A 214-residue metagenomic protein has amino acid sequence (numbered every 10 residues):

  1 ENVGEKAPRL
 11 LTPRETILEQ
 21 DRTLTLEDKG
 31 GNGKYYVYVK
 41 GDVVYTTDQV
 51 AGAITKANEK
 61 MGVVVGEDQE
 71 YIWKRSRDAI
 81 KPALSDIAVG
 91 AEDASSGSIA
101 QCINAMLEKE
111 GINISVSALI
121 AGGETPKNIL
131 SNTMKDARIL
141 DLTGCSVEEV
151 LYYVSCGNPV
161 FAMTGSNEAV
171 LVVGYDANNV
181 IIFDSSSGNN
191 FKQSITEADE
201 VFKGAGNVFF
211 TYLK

Functional and structural regions predicted by a protein language model:
N2-E5, Y38-G41, V65-Y71, T164-E168 (+1 more regions): Short, flexible beta-strand-to-coil junctions
N2-T23: A compositional/sequence signature of small-hydrophobic, Ser/Thr/Pro-rich patches that often harbor a TxxH
P13-I17, T47-V63: A short, charged, amphipathic alpha-helix used as a generic interaction element across diverse proteins
R22, G33, A177-V180: Beta-strand-connecting loop/turn residues
T25-V43, V63, E70, R75-D78: Short aromatic-glycine-(Arg/Gly/Cys) micro-motifs in beta-strand/loop hairpins
L26-E27, Q69, K74-E92, N207 (+1 more regions): Intrinsically disordered, low-complexity, Pro/Ser/Thr/Asn/Gly/Ala-rich spacer/linker segments adjacent to signal
G33-T47, K60, A83-V89: General secondary-structure propensity
A88-S95, I99-K214: Conserved active-site-adjacent core of cysteine acyl-enzyme catalytic domains
